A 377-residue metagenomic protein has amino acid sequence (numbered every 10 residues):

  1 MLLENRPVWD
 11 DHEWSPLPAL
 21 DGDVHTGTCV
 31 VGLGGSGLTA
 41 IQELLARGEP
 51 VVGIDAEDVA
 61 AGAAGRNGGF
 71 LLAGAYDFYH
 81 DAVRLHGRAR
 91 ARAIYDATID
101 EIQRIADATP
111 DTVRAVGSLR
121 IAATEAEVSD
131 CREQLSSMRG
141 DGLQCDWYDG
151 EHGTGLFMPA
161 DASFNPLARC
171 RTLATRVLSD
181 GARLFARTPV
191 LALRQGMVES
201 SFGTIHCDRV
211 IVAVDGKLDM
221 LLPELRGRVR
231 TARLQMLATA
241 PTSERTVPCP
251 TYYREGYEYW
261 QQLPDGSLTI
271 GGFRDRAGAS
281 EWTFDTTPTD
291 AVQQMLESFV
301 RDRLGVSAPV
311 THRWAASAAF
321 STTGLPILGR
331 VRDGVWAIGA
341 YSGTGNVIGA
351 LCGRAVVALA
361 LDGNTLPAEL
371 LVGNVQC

Functional and structural regions predicted by a protein language model:
M1-D10, D77-V83, Q103-T175, S179-D180 (+1 more regions): Flavin (FAD/FMN) cofactor-binding and adjacent substrate-gating region of FAD-dependent oxidoreductase domains
M1-T28: Extreme N-terminal leader/targeting segments of oxidoreductases
V24-G53: N-terminal Rossmann-like FAD-binding beta1-loop-alpha1 element of flavoenzymes
A46-R66: Glycine-rich FAD pyrophosphate-binding loop
G68-L71, A75-Y76, H80, V116-I121 (+2 more regions): Central beta-strand plus flanking loop segment that forms part of the substrate or channel wall within the catalytic
A160, S298-C377: C-terminal catalytic lobe of FAD-dependent flavoproteins
L193-L268: Flavin-dependent oxidoreductases
S243-V331: Active-site lid/adjacent beta-loop-alpha segment flanking the redox-cofactor pocket in flavoenzymes
